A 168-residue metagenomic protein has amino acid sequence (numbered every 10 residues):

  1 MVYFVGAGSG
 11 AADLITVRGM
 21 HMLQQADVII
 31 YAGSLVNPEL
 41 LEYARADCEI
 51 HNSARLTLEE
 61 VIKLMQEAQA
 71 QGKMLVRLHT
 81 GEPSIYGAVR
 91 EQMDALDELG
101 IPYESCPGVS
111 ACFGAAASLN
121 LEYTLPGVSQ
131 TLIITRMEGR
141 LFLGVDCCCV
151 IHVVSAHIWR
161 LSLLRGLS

Functional and structural regions predicted by a protein language model:
M1-V109, G114: Class I S-adenosyl-L-methionine
M1-V2, Y103, C112-S168: Beta-strand/loop-alpha-helix module characteristic of Rossmann-like adenine-cofactor folds
